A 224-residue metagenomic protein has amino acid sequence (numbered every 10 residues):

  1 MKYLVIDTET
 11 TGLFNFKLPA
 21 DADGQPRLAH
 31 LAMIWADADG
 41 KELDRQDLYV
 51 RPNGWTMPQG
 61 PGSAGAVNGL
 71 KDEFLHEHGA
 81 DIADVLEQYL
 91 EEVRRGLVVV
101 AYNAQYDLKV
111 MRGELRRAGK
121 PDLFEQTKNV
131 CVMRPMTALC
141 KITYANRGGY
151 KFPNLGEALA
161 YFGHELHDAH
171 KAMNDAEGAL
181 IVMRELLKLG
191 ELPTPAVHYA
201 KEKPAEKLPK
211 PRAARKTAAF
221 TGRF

Functional and structural regions predicted by a protein language model:
M1-R116, L123, G149, L155-H164 (+1 more regions): Conserved non-catalytic scaffold segment of RNase H-like nuclease domains
T10-G12, R134, G178: Short, glycine/acidic-enriched loop or turn micro-motifs at the edges of active sites
E114-A118, A138, I142, Y161 (+1 more regions): Active-site catalytic microenvironments for nucleophilic, acid-base chemistry
G119-F124, N129: Catalytic phosphate/metal-binding cores of nucleic-acid and nucleotide-processing enzymes, i.e., regions that mediate
K128-V130, H198-Y199: Beta-strand segments within the central parallel beta-sheet cores of soluble alpha/beta enzyme folds
N129-G149: Short alpha-helix plus adjacent loop in nuclease-associated cores
Y161, E177-F224: Acidic two-metal-ion nuclease catalytic site recognized across multiple nuclease folds, prominently DnaQ/RNase D-T
N174: Acidic donor-binding loop at a coil-to-helix junction in glycosyltransferase catalytic cores that engages
